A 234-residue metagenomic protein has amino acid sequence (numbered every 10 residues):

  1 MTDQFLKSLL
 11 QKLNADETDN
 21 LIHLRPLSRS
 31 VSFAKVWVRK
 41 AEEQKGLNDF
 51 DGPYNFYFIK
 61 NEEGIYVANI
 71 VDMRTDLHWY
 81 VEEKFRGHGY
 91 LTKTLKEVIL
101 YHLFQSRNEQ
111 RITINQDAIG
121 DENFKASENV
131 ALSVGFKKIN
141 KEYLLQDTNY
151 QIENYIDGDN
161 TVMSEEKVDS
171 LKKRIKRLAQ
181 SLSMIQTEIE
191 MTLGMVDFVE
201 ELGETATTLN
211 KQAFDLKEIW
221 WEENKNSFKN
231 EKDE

Functional and structural regions predicted by a protein language model:
M1-E83, Q105, Y150-I156, V162-E234: GNAT-family acyltransferases
R74-D76, R111, N140-Y143: A generic structural signal for beta-strand entry/edge sites
D76-L91, I119: A short, internal acetyl-CoA/4′-phosphopantetheine-binding micro-motif in the GNAT/acyltransferase core
G87-L103, K125, N129: Conserved acetyl-CoA-binding loop-helix of GNAT-fold acetyltransferases
S106-Q110: Short helix-terminating capping/connector loops at secondary-structure junctions
R111-E128: Conserved beta-strand-loop-alpha-helix junction that forms the acyl-donor binding cleft
G135-Q151: Conserved catalytic-core motifs of GNAT/GCN5-like acyltransferases
